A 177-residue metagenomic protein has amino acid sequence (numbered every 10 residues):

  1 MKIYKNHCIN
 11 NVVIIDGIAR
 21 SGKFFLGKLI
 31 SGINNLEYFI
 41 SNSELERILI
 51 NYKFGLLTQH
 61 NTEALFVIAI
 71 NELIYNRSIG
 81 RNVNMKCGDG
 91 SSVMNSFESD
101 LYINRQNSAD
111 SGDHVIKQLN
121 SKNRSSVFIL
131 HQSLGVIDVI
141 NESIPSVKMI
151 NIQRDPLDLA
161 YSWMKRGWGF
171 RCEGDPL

Functional and structural regions predicted by a protein language model:
M1-K5: Pre-Walker A adenine-sensing motif
I9-V12: Pre-Walker A (Motif I) flank of P-loop NTPase domains
I15: Hydrophobic anchor at the beta1->P-loop junction of P-loop NTPases
I18-R20, S41-E44, I152-D155: An acidic- and aromatic-residue-enriched active-site/binding cleft used to recognize and process polar
S21-L36: A conserved segment at the C-terminal end of the G1
N34-Y38, K148-M149: Catalytic donor-sugar/metal-binding loop of nucleotide-sugar-dependent glycosyltransferases
S41-F128: PAPS-dependent sulfation machinery
I116-K117, S121-L177: PAPS-dependent sulfotransferase catalytic domain
